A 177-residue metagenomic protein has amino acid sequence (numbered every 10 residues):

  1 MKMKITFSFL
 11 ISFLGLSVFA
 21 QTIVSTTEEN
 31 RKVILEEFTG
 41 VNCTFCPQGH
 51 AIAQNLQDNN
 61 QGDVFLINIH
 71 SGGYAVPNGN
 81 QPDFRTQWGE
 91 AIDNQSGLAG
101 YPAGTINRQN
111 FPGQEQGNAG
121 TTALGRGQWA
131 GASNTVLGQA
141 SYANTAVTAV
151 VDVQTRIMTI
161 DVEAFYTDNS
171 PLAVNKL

Functional and structural regions predicted by a protein language model:
M1-T27: Bacterial Sec-dependent N-terminal signal peptides
L10-S12, S25, V33, N94 (+1 more regions): Generic marker of residues within folded, mature protein domains
Q21-R31, Q139-T145: Residue-level detector of functionally pivotal "anchor" positions at catalytic/ligand-binding pockets or at interdomain
V24-G72: Local sequence-structure signature of Cys/Sec-based thiol-disulfide redox active-site neighborhoods
A51, N55, G62-L177: Short, conserved sequence motifs used for protein processing/export or organelle targeting and for catalysis
